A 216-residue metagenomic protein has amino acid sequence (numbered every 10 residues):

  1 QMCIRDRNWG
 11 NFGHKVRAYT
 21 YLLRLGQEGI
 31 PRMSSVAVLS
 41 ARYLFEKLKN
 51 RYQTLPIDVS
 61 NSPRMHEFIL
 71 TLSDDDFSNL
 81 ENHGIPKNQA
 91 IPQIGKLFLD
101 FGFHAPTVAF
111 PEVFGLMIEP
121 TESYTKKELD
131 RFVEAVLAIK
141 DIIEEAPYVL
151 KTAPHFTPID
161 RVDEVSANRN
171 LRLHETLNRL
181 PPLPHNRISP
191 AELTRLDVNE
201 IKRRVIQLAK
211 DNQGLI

Functional and structural regions predicted by a protein language model:
R5-R7, L22-I216: Non-catalytic terminal extensions of PLP-dependent enzymes
R7-R17: PLP-dependent aminotransferase class I/II
